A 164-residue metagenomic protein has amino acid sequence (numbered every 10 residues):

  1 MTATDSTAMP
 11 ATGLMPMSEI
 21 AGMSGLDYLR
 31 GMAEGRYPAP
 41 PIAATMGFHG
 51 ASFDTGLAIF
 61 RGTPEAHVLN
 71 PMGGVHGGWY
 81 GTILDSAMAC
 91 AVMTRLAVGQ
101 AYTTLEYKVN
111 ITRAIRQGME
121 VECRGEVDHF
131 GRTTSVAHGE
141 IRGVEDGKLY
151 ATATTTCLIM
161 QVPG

Functional and structural regions predicted by a protein language model:
M1-G164: Terminal targeting signals and extreme-terminal segments of soluble enzymes
